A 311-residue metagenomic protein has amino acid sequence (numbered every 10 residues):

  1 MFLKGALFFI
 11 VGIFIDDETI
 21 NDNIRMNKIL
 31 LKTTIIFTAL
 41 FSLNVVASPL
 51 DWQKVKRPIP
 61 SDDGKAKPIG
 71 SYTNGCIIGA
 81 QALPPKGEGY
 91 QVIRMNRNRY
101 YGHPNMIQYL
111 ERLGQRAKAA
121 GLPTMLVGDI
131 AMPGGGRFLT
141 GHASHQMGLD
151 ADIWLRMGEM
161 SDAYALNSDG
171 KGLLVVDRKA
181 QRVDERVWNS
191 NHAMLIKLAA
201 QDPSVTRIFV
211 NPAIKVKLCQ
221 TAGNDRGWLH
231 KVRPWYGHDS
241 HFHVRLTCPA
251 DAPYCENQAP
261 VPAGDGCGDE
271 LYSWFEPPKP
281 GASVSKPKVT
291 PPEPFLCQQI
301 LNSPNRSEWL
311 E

Functional and structural regions predicted by a protein language model:
R25-T34: Bacterial N-terminal signal peptides that target proteins for export
S42-N44: N-terminal signal peptide c-region/cleavage motif recognized by signal peptidases
S48-D51, N167-E311: Catalytic cores and adjacent binding grooves of peptidoglycan-active enzymes
W52-D63, Y109-H142, F209-L229: Extended, low-complexity, intrinsically disordered C-terminal regulatory tails of eukaryotic serine/threonine kinases
K56-G128, W188-K197, D202-V205: Active-site acidic/histidine clusters and adjacent loop/turn architecture that either coordinate catalytic ions
K118-A120, S144-L149, A200, W235-H238: Extracellular/periplasmic catalytic domains that process cell-envelope and extracellular macromolecules
M132-E185, V244: Acidic/His-rich structured neighborhood in mature extracellular/periplasmic domains
